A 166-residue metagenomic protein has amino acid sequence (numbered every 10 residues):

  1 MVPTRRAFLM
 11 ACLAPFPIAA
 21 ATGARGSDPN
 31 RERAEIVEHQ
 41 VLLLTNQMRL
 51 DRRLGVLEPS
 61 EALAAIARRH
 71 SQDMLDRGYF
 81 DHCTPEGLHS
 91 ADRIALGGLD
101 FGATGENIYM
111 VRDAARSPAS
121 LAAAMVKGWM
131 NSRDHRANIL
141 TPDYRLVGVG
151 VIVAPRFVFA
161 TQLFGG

Functional and structural regions predicted by a protein language model:
M1-P15: N-terminal secretory signal peptides and thylakoid transit peptides that target proteins across membranes
R5-R6, R49, H135: Short, cationic motifs built from Arg/Lys/His that form the positively charged side of catalytic pockets
L9, A64-A65, R136-A137: Generic structural signal for individual residues within well-ordered alpha-helical segments across diverse proteins
I18-D28: Bacterial Sec-dependent signal peptides at the C-terminal "C-region" and cleavage site
P29, R33-A95, P142, L146-G148: Short, well-ordered surface patches within globular domains
S90-G165: A well-ordered secondary-structure block
